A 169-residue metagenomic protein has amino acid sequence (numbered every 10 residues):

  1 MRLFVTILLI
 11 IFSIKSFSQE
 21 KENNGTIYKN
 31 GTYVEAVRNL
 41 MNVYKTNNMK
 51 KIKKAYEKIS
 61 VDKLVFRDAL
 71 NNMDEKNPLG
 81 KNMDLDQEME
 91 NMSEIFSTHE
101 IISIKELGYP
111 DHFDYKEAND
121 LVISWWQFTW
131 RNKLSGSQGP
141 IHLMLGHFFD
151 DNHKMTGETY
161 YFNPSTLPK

Functional and structural regions predicted by a protein language model:
M1-I27: Bacterial Sec-dependent N-terminal signal peptides
S18-K54: Short, low-complexity N-terminal intrinsically disordered segments enriched in polar/charged residues
K53-D120: A solvent-exposed, acidic/Ser-Thr-rich amphipathic alpha-helical stretch
I123-W125, Q138-L145: Short, surface-exposed coil-to-beta transition loops
W125-R131: Generic short beta-strand segments
L134-P140, T166-K169: A short acidic/glycine-rich loop-to-helix N-cap element
I141-M155: A short, surface-exposed beta-strand/turn
T156-K169: Low-complexity, intrinsically disordered terminal/linker segments enriched in charged and Gly/Pro repeats
